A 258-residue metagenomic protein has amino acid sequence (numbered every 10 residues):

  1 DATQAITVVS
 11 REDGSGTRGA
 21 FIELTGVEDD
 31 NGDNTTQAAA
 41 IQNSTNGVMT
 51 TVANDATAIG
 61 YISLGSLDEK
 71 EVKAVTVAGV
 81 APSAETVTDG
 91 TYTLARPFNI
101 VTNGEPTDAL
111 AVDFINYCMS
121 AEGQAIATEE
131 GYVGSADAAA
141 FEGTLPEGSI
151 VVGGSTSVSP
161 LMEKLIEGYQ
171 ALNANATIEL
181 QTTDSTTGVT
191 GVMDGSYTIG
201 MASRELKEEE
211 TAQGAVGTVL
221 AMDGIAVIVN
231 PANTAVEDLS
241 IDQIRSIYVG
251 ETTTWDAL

Functional and structural regions predicted by a protein language model:
D1-L258: Exported/periplasmic ABC-transporter solute-binding proteins
